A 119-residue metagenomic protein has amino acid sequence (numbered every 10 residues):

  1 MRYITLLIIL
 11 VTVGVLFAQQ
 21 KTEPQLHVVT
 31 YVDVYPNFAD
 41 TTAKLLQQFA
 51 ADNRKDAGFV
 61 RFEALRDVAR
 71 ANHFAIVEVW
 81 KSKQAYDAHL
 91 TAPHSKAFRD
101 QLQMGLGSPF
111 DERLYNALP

Functional and structural regions predicted by a protein language model:
Y3-T5, G14-L26, E63-R70, F98-P119: Glycine-rich beta-strand-turn "strand-cap" elements at beta-sheet edges
Q20-K21, Q48, D52-R61, V79-R113: An amphipathic, aromatic/His-enriched active-site/gating alpha helix that lines ligand/cofactor pockets
L26-D33, R61-L90, N116: Short, well-ordered beta-strand segments in beta-rich or mixed alpha/beta enzyme and ligand-binding folds
L26-E63: N-terminal targeting signals for Sec/Tat export/insertion, comprising classic cleavable signal peptides
